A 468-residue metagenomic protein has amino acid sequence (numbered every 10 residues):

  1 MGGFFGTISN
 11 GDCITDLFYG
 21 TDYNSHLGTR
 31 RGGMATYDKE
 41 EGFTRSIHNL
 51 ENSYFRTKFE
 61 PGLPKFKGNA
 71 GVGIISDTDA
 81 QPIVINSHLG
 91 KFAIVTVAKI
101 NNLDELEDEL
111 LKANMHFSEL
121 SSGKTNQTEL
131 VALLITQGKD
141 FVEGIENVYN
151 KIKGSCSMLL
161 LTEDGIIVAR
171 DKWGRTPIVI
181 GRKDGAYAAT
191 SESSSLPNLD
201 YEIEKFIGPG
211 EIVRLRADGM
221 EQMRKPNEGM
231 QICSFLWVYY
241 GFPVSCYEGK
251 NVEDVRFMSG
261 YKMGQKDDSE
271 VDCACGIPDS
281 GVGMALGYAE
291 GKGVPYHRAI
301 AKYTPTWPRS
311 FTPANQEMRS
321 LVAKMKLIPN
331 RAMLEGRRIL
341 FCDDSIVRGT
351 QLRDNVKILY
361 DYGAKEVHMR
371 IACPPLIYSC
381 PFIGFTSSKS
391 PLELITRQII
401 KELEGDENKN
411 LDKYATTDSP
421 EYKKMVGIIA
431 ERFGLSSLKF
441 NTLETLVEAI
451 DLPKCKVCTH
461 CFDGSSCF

Functional and structural regions predicted by a protein language model:
M1-G208, R214-V271, I277, E366: Conserved short alpha-helical segments that host acidic/polar catalytic motifs at enzyme active sites
D12-I14, N102, R175-T176, L196-P197 (+6 more regions): Flexible loop/turn segments at secondary-structure boundaries
E109, A113, L134, K151 (+7 more regions): Generic, well-ordered alpha-helical scaffold segments in large soluble proteins
S121-E129, Y296-R309, G405-N410, L435-I450: A conserved beta-strand->alpha-helix junction
D164-G165, L199-E204, V356-F468: PRPP-dependent phosphoribosyltransferase catalytic core
R170, S191, A217, G276-D279 (+5 more regions): Active-site proximal loops enriched in glycine and acidic residues that flank catalytic Cys/His/Asp and coordinate
S195, E202, I207-E211, G260-D267 (+3 more regions): Phosphate/diphosphate-binding loops
G293-I339, I377-K389: Short, glycine/charge-rich flexible loops or terminal/linker lids adjacent to PRPP-binding catalytic cores
